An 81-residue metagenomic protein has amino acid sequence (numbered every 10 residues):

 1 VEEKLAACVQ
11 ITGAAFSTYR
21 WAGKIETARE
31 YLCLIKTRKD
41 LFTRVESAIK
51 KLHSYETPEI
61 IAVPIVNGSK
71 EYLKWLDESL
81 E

Functional and structural regions predicted by a protein language model:
V1-E81: Positively charged, small/polar-rich N-terminal and surface patches that mediate targeting and assembly and bind
